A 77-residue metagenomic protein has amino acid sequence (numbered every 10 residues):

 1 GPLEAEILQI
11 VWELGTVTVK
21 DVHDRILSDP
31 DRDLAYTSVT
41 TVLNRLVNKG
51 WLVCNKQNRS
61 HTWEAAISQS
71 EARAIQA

Functional and structural regions predicted by a protein language model:
G1, Q57-Q76: Short, cationic-aromatic polyanion-contact patches
A5-Q9: Pre-recognition alpha-helix immediately N-terminal to the DNA-recognition helix within helix-turn-helix or winged-helix
I10-T18: Short capping segments at the starts of secondary-structure elements
V17-I26: Short acidic, hydrophobic short linear motifs in intrinsically disordered regions
L27-V39: Short, positively charged loop/turn segments that connect secondary-structure elements
T40-N44: Short, hydrophobic-biased segments on the C-terminal half of alpha helices that form "recognition helices"
G50: Glycine-centered, phosphate/nucleic-acid-interacting loop/turn motifs that mediate DNA/RNA or nucleotide
C54: Short beta-strand "wing" residues that participate in macromolecule-binding interfaces
